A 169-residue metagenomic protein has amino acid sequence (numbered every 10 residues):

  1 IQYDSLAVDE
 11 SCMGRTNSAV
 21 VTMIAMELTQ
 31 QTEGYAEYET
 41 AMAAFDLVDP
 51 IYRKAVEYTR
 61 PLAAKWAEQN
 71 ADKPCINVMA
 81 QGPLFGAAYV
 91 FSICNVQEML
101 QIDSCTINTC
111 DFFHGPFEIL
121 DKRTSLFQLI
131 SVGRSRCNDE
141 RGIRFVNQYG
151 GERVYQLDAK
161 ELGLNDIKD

Functional and structural regions predicted by a protein language model:
I1-D46, R53-D169: A SIS-like phosphosugar-recognition module
